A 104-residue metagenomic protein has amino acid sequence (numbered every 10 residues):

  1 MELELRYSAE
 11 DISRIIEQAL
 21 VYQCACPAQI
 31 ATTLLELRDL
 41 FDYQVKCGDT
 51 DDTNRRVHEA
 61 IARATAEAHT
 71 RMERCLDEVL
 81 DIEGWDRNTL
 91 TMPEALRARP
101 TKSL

Functional and structural regions predicted by a protein language model:
E2-L3: A conserved regulatory-domain signal marking ACT and ACT-like small-molecule sensing domains and adjacent regulatory
R6-V21, K46-R56: Short, charged/polar, low-complexity loop and linker segments that flank or interrupt alpha-helical bundles
A19-A31: Short, charge/polar-rich alpha-helical segments
I30-T33, L37-L40, Q44-C47, V57-C75 (+1 more regions): Amphipathic alpha-helices that form helix-helix packing interfaces
A62-L104: Amphipathic alpha-helical binding modules
